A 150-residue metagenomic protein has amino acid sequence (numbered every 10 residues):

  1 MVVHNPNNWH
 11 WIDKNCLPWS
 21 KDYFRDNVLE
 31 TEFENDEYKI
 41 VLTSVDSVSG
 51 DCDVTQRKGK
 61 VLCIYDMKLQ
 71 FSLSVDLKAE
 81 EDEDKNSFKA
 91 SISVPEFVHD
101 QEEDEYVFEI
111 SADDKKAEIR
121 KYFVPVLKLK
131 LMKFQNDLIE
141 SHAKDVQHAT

Functional and structural regions predicted by a protein language model:
M1-Y23, N27, T31-T150: Long protein-protein interaction modules used by eukaryotic assembly/scaffold proteins
